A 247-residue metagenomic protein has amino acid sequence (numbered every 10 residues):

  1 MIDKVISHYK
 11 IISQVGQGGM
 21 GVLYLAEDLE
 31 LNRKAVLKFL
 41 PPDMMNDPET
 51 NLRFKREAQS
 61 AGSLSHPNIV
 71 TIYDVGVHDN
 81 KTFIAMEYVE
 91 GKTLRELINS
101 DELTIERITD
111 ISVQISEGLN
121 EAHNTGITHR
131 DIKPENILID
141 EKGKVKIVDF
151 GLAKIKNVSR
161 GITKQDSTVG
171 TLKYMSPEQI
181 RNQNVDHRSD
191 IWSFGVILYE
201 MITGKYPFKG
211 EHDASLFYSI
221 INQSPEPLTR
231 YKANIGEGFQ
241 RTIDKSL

Functional and structural regions predicted by a protein language model:
V22: Conserved N-lobe ATP-binding subsite of Hanks-type protein kinase domains, especially the beta3 VAIK lysine
P41-S63: AlphaC helix of the eukaryotic protein kinase fold
N46-P48, E141-N184: Activation segment of protein kinases
V75: Activation-segment/catalytic-loop signature of the eukaryotic protein kinase fold
D79-T93, L97: Conserved short submotifs of the Hanks-type protein kinase catalytic core that shape the nucleotide-binding pocket
E117-I127: Protein kinase catalytic-loop region centered on the HRD/HxD motif
L119-N120, T171-L247: C-terminal lobe helix-coil module of Hanks-type protein kinase domains
